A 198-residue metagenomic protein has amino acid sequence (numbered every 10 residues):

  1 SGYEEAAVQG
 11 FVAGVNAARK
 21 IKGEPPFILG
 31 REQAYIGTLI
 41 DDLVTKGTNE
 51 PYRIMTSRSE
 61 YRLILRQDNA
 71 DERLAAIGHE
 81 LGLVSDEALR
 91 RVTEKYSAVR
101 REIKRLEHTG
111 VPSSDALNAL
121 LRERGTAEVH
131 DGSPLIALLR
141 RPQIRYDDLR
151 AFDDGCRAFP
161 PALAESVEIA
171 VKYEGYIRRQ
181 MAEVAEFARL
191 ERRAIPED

Functional and structural regions predicted by a protein language model:
S1-G2: Short FAD-binding loop at a beta-strand-to-alpha-helix junction that anchors the flavin cofactor in diverse
A6-F27: Internal hydrophobic alpha-helix adjacent to the cofactor/substrate pocket in enzyme cavities
G10, I54, Y173: Hydrophobic, well-ordered secondary-structure elements that form the walls of internal hydrophobic environments
N16, T38-L39, A98, K172: Generic recognition of well-ordered alpha-helical segments
G23-I77, L81-D86, R90: Mid-to-C-terminal Rossmann-like scaffold of FAD/NAD(P)H-dependent oxidoreductases
R58, I64, A70, A75-E80 (+1 more regions): Extended, charge-enriched "interface" segments that sit outside catalytic cores
